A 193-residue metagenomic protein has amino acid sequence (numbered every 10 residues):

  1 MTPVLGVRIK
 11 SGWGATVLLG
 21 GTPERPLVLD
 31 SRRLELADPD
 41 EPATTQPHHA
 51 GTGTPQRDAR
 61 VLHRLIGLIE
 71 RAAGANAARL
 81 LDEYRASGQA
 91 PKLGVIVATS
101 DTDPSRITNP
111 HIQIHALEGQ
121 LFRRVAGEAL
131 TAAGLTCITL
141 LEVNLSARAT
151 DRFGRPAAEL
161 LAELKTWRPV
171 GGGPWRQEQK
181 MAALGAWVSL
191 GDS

Functional and structural regions predicted by a protein language model:
M1-S193: Phosphate- and other anionic-substrate recognition elements at nucleic-acid/protein interfaces
